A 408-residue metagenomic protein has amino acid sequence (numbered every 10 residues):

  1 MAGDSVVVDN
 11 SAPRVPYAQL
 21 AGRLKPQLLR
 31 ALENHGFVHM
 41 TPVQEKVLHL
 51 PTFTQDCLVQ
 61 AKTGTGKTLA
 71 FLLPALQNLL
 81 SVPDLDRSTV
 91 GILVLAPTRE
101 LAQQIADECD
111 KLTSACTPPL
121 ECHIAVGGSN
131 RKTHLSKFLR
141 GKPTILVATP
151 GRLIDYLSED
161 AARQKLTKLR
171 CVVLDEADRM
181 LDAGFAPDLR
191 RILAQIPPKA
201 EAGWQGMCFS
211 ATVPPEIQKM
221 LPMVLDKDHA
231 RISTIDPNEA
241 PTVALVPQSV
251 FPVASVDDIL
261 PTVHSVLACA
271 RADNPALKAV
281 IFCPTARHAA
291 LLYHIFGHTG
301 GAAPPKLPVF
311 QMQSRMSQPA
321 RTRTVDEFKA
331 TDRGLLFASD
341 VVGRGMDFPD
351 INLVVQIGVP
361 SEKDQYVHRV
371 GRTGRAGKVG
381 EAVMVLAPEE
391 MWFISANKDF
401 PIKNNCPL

Functional and structural regions predicted by a protein language model:
D9-Q60, Q77: Conserved pre-motif I regulatory segment
L29, F37, L85-Y156, K168-C171 (+2 more regions): Conserved nucleic-acid-binding Ia/Ib motif block in the N-terminal RecA-like helicase ATPase lobe
E45-C57, T68-D86, E108-T113, I154 (+1 more regions): Walker A/P-loop NTP-binding motif
T133-K137, A289-G300, P305-G343: Conserved helicase ATPase core of P-loop NTP-dependent helicases/translocases
A162-E239: Post-DEXD/H (motif II) to motif III coupling segment of the RecA-like Helicase ATP-binding lobe
A244-G301: Conserved interdomain hinge at the start of the Helicase C-terminal
R344-V359, E381-V385: A short beta-strand element within the Helicase C-terminal
V370-P407: Conserved segment of the helicase C-terminal RecA-like domain
